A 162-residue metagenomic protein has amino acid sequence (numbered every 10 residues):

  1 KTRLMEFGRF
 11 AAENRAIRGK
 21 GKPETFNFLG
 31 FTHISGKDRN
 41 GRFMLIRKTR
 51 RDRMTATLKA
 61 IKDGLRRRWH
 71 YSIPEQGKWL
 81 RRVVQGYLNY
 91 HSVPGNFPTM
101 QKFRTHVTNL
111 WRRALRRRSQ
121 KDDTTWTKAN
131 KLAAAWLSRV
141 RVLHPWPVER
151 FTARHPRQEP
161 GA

Functional and structural regions predicted by a protein language model:
K1-A162: Non-catalytic terminal/accessory segments
